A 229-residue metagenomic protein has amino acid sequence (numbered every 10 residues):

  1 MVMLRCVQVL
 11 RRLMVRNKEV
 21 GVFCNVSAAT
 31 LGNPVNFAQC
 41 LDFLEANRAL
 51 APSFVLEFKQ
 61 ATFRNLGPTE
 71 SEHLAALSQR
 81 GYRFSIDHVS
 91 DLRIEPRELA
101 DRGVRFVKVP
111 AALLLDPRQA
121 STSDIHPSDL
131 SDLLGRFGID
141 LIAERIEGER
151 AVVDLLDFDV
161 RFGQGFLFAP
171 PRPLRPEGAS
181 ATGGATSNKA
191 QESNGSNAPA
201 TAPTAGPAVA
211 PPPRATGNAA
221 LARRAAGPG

Functional and structural regions predicted by a protein language model:
M1-A49, G229: Bacterial c-di-GMP phosphodiesterase EAL domain
S27-G32, E57-N65, Y82-G229: EAL-family c-di-GMP phosphodiesterase catalytic domain
A38-D42, T69-E72, S121-S128: Charged helix-capping and loop-helix junction motifs
L44, L77, L130-L134: Hydrophobic positions in alpha-helices of CheY-like receiver
N47-L50, R80, R136-F137: Helix C-cap/helix->beta junction micro-motif
N65-L77: Active-site core of PLP-dependent enzymes with the aminotransferase class I/II
